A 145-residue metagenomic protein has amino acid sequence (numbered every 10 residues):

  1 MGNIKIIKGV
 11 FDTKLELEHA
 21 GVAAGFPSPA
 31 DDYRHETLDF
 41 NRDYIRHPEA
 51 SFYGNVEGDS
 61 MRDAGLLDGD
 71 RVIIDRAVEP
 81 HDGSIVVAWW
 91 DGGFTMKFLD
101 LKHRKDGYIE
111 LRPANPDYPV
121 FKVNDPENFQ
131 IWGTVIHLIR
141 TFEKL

Functional and structural regions predicted by a protein language model:
M1-R62, G93-F94, G107-Y108, F129-W132 (+1 more regions): Short, positionally conserved secondary-structure boundary motifs
F52, D82-K105: Short, compositionally biased
D63, V72-I73: Charged, well-structured alpha/beta interaction segments
G69-D70, S84: Structural motif
I73-I74, V87: Hydrophobic beta-strand signal
T95-K122: PDZ-domain C-terminal substructure recognizer with occasional recognition of PDZ-binding tails
